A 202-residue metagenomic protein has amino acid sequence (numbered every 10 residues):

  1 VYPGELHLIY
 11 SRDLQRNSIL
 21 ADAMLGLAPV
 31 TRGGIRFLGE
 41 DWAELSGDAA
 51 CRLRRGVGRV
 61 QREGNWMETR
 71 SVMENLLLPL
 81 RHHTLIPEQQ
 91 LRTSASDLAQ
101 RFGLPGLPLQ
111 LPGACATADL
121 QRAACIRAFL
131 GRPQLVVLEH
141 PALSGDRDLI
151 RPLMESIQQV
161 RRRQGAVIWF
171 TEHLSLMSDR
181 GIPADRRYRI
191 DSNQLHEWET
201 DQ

Functional and structural regions predicted by a protein language model:
R12-D13, G56-W66, R70: ABC ATPase nucleotide-binding domain signature
L25: Helix-to-loop junction immediately C-terminal to a conserved catalytic motif
G33-A43, E139: Conserved ABC transporter NBD signature motif
W42-G58: ABC ATPase NBD coupling module
E63, T69-H82, S94: Q-loop/switch helix immediately C-terminal to the Walker
L98-A116: Conserved ABC nucleotide-binding domain
A128-F129: ABC ATPase C-loop
S156-M177: Conserved catalytic loops of ABC-family nucleotide-binding domains
